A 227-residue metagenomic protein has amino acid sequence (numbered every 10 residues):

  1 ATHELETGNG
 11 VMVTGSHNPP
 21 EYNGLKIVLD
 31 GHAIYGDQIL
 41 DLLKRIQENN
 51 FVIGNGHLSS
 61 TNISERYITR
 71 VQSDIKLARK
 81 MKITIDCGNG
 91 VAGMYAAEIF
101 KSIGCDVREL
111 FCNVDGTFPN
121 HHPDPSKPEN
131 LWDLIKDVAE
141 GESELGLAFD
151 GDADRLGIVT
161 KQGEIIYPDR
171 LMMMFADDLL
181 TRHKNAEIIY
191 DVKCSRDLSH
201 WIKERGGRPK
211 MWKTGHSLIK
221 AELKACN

Functional and structural regions predicted by a protein language model:
A1-D30, S199: Ferredoxin-reductase
T7-P20, V138-K161, I165, P209-M211 (+1 more regions): Glycine-rich phosphate-binding loop
N9, K82-T84, E187-I189: Conserved beta-strand elements of the Class I
N18-P20, I34-Y35, D41-L42, V114-F118 (+4 more regions): Short gly/pro/ser/thr-enriched loop/turn and capping motifs at secondary-structure boundaries
E21-D30, Y95-A97, D154-M173, L198-S199: Short Gly/Thr/Asp-enriched flexible loops that form oxyanion-binding sites at enzyme active sites
N23-G141: Gly/Ser/Thr-enriched, mixed-charge loops and adjacent short helices that form phosphate/oxyanion-binding elements
L40-T69, S73, K161-N227: Proline/glycine-rich low-complexity loops and linkers
I85-G88, F149-G151, Y190: Active-site flanking residues adjacent to catalytic metal/cofactor-binding acidic residues
